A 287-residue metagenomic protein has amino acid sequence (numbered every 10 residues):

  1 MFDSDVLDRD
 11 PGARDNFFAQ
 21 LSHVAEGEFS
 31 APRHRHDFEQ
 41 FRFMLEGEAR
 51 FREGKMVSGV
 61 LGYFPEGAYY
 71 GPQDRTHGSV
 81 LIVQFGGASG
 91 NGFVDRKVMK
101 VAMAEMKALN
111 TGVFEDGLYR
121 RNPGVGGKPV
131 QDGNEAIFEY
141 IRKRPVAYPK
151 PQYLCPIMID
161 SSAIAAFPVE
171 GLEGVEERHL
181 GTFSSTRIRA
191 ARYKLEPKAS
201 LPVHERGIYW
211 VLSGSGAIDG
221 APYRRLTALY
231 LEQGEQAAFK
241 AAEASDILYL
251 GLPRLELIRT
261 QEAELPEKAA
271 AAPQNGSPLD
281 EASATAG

Functional and structural regions predicted by a protein language model:
M1-F43, E48-G287: Jelly-roll (double-stranded beta-helix
